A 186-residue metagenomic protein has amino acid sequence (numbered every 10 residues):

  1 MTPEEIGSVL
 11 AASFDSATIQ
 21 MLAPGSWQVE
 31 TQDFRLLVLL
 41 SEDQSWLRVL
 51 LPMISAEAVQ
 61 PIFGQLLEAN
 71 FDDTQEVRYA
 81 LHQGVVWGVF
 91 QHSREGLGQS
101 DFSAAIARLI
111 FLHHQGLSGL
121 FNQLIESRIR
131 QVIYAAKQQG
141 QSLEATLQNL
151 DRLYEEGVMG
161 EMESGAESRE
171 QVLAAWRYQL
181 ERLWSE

Functional and structural regions predicted by a protein language model:
M1-S55: N-terminal "first-domain core" detector
P52-H82: Short, internal acidic amphipathic alpha-helical interface segments that mediate docking to partner proteins
M53-S55, H92-G98: A generic structural motif
V86-F90: Short, aliphatic-rich beta-strand segments
D101-L117, Q138: Long, amphipathic alpha-helical coupling/dimerization segments that relay conformational signals between
L112-R128: Flexible helix-coil linker/hinge segments at domain or subdomain boundaries
Q131-R177: Acidic, Ser/Thr-rich low-complexity intrinsically disordered segments
A174-E186: Charged, long alpha-helical assembly modules
